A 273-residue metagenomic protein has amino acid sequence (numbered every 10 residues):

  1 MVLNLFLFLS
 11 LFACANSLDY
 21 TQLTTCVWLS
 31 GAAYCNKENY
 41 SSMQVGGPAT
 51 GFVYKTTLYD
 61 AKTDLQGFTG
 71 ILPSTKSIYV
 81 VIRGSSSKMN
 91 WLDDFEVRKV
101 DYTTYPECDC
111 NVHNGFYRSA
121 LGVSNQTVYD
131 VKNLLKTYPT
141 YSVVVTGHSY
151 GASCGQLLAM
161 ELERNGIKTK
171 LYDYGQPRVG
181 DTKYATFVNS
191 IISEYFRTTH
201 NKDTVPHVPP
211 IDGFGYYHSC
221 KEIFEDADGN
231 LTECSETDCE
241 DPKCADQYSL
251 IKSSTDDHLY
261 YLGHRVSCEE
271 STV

Functional and structural regions predicted by a protein language model:
V2-S17: Cleavable N-terminal signal peptides of Sec/SRP-targeted secreted and luminal proteins
C14-T146, Y150-V273: Non-catalytic, mobile gating and regulatory segments of ester bond hydrolases
